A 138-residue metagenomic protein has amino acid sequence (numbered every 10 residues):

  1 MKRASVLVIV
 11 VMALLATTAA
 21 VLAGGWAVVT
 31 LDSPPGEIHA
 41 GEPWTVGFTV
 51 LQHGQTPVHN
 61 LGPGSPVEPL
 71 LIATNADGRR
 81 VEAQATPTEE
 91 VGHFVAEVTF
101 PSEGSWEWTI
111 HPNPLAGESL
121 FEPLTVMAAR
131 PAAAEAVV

Functional and structural regions predicted by a protein language model:
M1-V8: Bacterial N-terminal signal peptides that target proteins for export
V8-T17: Bacterial N-terminal signal peptides
A20-V138: N-terminal soluble domains immediately following signal/targeting peptides that reside in extracytoplasmic
